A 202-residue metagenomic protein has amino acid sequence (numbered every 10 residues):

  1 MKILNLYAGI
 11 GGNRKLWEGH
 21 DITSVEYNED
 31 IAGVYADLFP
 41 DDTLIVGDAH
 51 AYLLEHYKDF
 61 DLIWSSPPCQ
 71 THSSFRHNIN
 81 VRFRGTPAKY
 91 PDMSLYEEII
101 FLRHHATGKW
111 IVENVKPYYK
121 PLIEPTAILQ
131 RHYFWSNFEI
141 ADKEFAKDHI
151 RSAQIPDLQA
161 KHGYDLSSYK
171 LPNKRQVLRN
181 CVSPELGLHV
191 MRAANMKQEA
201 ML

Functional and structural regions predicted by a protein language model:
M1-L202: Conserved active-site and SAM-binding loop architecture of S-adenosyl-L-methionine-dependent nucleic-acid
